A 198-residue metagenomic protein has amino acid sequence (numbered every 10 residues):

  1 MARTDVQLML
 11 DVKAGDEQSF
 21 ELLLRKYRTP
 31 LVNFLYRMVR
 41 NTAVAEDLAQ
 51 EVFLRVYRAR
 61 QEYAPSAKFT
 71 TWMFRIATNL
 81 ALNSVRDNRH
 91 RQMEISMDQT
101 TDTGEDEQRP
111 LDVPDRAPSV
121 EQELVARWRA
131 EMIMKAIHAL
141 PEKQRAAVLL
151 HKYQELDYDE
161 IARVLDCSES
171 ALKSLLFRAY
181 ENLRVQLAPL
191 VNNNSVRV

Functional and structural regions predicted by a protein language model:
A2, R91-E123: Internal acidic/polar
D11, R40, M93-Q99, L111 (+6 more regions): C-terminal edge and immediately downstream basic/flexible tail or linker adjoining helix-turn-helix-like DNA-binding
K13-A14, R40-N41, F53-K68, D87-N88: Sigma70-family region 2
K13-L22, V32-E51, E169, V191-V198: Short, charged helix-capping/linker segments at alpha-helix termini
L24-T42, A59, I137, N182 (+1 more regions): Amphipathic, Lys/Arg- and hydrophobic-enriched alpha-helical face
N33, D47-L54, A67-N79: Structural recognition of an alpha-helix C-terminal capping motif at a helix-to-coil junction
Q61-P65, R75-S96, A126, P189: Arg/Lys-rich amphipathic alpha helix in sigma70-family domain 2
T71, T78, L82, I133-A136 (+4 more regions): DNA-recognition helix of helix-turn-helix
